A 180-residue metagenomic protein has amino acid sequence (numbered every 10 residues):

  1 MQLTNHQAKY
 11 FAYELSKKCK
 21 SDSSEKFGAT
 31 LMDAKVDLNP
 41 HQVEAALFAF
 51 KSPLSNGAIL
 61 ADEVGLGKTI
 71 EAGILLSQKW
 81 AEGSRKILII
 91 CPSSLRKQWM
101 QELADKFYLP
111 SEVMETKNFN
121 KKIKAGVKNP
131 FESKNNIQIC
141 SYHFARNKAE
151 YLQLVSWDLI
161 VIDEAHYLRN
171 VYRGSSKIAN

Functional and structural regions predicted by a protein language model:
M1-L47, K51, T69-E71, W80-I178: SF2 helicase/translocase NTPase motor core, specifically the RecA-like lobe 1 inter-motif segment between Walker
S55-L75, A165: Walker A/P-loop
